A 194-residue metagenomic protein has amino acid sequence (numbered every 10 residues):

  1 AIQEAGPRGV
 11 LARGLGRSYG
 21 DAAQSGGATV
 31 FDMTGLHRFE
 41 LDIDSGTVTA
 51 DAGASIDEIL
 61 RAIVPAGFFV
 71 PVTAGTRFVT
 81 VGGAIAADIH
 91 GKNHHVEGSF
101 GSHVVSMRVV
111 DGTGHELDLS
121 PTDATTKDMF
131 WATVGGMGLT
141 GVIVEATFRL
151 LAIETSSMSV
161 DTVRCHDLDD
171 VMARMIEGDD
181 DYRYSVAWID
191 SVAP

Functional and structural regions predicted by a protein language model:
A1-V10, F31-T125, T147-R174: N-terminal glycine-rich flavin-associated loop
A5-P7, S25-G26, S102-V105, T126-M129 (+2 more regions): Short, well-ordered loop/turn elements at secondary-structure boundaries
A12-R13, T49, V79, A132-V134 (+1 more regions): Residue-level signal for helical boundary/lining positions with a hydrophobic bias
G20-G27, S159, I176-P194: Cofactor-binding catalytic cores of oxidoreductases
A23, V109-G114, G135, I189-A193: Short acidic, glycine-rich loop/turn motifs
G83, G138, A187: A residue-level signal for conserved active-site and pocket-lining positions in enzyme catalytic cores
T133-V144: Conserved phosphate/anionic-ligand binding catalytic regions in large, soluble enzymes, centered on
